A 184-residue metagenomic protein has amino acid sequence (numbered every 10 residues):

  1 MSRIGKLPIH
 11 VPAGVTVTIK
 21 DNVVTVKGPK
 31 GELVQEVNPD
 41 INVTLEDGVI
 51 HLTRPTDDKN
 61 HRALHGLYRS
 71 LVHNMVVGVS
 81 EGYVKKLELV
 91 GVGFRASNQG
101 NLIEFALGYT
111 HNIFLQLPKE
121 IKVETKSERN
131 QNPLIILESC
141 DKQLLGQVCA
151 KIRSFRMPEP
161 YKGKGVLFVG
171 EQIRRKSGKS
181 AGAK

Functional and structural regions predicted by a protein language model:
S2-A150, S154-K184: N-terminal intrinsically disordered, cationic/polar leader segments that include organellar targeting peptides
